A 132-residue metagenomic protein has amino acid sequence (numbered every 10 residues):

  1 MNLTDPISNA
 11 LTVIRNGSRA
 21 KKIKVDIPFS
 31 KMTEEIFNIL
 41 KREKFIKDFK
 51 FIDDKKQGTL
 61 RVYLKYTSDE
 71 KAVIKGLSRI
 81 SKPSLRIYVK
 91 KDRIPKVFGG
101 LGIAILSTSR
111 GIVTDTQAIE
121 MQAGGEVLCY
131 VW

Functional and structural regions predicted by a protein language model:
M1-W132: Core subunits and conserved enzymes of cellular information-processing and envelope-translocation systems across
